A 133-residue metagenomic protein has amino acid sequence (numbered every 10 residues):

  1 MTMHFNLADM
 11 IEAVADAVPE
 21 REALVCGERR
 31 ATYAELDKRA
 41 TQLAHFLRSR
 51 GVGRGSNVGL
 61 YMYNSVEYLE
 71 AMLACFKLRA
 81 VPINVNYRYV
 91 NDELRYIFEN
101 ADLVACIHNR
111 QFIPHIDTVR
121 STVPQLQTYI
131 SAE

Functional and structural regions predicted by a protein language model:
M3-L7, E12, E20-S65, L69-L73 (+1 more regions): Conserved AMP-binding/adenylate-forming core of the ANL superfamily
P19-E20, S131: Conserved pre-ATP/AMP-binding loop-to-beta segment of ANL
S49-R50, E70, K77-E133: Structural core segment of the AMP-binding/adenylate-forming
